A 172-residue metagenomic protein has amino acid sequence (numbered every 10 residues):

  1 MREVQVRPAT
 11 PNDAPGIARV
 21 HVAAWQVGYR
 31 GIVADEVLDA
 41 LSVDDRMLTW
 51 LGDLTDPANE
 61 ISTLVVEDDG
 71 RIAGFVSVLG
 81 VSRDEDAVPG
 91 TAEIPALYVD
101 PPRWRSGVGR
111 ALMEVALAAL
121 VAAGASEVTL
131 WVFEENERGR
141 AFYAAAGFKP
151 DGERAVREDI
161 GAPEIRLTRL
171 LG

Functional and structural regions predicted by a protein language model:
E3, G90-A92, S126-A141, A145-G172: C-terminal "cap" of GNAT-fold acetyltransferases
V4, P8-N12, R19-W104, R110-V115 (+3 more regions): Acetyl-CoA-dependent GNAT
R7, P15, V128-L130: Generic secretory/membrane-interface signal
P11-A14, N136-E137: Alpha-helix N-cap/helix-start and coil->helix boundary motif
W25, F75, R103, A125 (+2 more regions): Conserved hydrophobic/aromatic "anchor" residues that stabilize well-ordered secondary structure elements
